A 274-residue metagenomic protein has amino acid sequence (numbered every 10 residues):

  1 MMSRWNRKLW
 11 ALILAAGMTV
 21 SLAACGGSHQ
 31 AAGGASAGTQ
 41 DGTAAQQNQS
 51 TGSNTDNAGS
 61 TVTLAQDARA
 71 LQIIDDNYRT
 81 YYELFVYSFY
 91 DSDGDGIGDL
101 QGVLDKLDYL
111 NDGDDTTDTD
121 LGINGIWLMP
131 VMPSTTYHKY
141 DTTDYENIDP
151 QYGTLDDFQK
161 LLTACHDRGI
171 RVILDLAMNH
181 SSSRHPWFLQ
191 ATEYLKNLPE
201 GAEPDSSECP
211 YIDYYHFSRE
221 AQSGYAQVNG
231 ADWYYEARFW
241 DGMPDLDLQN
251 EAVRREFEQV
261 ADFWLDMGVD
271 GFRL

Functional and structural regions predicted by a protein language model:
M2-I13: Bacterial N-terminal signal peptides that target proteins for export
I13-S21: Bacterial N-terminal signal peptides
C25-L274: Active-site and adjacent substrate-binding regions of carbohydrate-active enzymes
